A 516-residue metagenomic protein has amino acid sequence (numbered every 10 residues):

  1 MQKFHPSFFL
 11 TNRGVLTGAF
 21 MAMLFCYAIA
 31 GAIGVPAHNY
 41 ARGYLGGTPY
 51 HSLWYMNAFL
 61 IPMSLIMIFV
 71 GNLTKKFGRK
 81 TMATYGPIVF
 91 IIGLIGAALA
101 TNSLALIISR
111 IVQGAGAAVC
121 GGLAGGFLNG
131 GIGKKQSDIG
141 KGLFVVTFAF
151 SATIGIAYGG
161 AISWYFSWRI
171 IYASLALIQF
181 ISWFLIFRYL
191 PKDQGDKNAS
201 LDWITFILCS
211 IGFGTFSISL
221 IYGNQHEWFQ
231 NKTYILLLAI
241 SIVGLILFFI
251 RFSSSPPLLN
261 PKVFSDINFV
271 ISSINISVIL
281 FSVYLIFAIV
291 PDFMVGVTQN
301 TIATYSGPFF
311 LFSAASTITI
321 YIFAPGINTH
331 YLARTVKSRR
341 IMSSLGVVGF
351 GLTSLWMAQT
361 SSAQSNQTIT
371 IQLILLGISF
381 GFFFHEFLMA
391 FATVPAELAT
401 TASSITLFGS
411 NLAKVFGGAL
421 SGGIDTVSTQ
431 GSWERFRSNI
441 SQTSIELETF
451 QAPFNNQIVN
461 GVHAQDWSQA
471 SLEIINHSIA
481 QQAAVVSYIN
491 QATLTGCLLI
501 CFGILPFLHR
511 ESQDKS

Functional and structural regions predicted by a protein language model:
N12-F59, P256-H385: Transmembrane core module of solute transporters
M23, A83-V89, G93, S109 (+9 more regions): Residue-level signature of the transmembrane alpha-helical cores of Major Facilitator Superfamily-type secondary
A32, L60-I68, A118, A152-T153 (+3 more regions): Residue-level signature of mid-helix packing/kink "hotspots" within the transmembrane helices of 12-pass Major
A41-R42, L73-T74, L106, Y158-F166 (+5 more regions): Interfacial helix-cap and linker-helix signal at transmembrane-aqueous boundaries of multi-pass secondary transporters
M67-T205, E227: Helix-loop-helix hairpins in multi-pass membrane proteins, especially solute transporters
W164-N275, I279-S282, I289: Hydrophobic transmembrane-helix bundles of small-molecule transporters
T368-E448: Small-residue-rich alpha-helical segments with characteristic i,i+4
N411-E511, S516: Hydrophobic transmembrane architecture of multi-pass small-molecule transporters
